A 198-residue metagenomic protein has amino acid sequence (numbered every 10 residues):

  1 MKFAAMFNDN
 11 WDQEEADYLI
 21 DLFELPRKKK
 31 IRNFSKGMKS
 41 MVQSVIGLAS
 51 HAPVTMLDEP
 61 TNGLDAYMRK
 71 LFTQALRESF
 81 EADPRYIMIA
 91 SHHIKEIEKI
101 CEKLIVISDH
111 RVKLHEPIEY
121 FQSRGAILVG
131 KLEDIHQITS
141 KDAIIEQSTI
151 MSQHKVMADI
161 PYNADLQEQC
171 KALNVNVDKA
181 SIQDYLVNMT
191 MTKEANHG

Functional and structural regions predicted by a protein language model:
M1-V42: ABC-family P-loop ATPase nucleotide-binding domains
H51: Conserved catalytic motifs of ABC-family nucleotide-binding domains
T55-E59: Catalytic Walker B motif of ABC-type/P-loop ATPase nucleotide-binding domains
N62-L64: ABC ATPase nucleotide-binding domain "signature" loop
A66-M68: Helix N-cap at the start of a conserved alpha-helix in ABC-type nucleotide-binding domains
T73, R77-M88, H92-I160: ABC transporter nucleotide-binding domain
S152-G198: C-terminal coupling/interaction segments
